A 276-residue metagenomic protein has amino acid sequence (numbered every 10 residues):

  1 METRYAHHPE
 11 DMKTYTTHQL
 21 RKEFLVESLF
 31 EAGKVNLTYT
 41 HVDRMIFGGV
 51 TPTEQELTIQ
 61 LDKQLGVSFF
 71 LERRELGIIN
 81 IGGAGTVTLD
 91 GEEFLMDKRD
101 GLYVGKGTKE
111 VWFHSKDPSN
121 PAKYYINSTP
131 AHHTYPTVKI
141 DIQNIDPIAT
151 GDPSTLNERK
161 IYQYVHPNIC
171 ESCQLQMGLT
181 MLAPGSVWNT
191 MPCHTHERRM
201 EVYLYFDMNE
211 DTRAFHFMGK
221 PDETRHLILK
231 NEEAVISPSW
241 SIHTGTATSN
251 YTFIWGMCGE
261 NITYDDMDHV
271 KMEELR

Functional and structural regions predicted by a protein language model:
M1-D62, G66-L71, E75-L76, L275: Hydrophobic, proline/glycine-rich low-complexity stretches
A32-L65, E158-E201: A short glycine-rich, His/Asp/Glu-containing loop-to-beta-strand
F70-K98, F206-N231: A short beta-strand-loop-beta hairpin characteristic of the jelly-roll/cupin
G82-P121, Y125-P130: Acidic, low-complexity central loop/insert segments
M96-K116, I228-S249, G256-C258: Conserved metal-binding segment of the jelly-roll/cupin
P118-R159, I254-R276: Double-stranded beta-helix
A149-G178, A183, V202-L227: Double-stranded beta-helix
